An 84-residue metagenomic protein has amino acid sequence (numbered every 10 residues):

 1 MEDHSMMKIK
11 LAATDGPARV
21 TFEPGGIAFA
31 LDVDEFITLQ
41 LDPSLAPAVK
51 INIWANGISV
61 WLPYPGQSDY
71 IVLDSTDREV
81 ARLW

Functional and structural regions predicted by a protein language model:
M1-S5, I53-N56: Charged, amphipathic alpha-helical segments
D3-G16, L62: Asparagine-centered strand-capping/turn motif at beta-strand->loop junctions
V20-F22, L31: N-terminal intrinsically disordered, cationic/polar leader segments that include organellar targeting peptides
G25-I27: Short, conserved secondary-structure segments in the cores of folded domains
D42-P47: Short, charged beta-turn/beta-strand-edge "cap" motif at the junction between a beta-strand and an adjacent loop
A48-W84: Glycine- and charge-enriched low-complexity intrinsically disordered segments
